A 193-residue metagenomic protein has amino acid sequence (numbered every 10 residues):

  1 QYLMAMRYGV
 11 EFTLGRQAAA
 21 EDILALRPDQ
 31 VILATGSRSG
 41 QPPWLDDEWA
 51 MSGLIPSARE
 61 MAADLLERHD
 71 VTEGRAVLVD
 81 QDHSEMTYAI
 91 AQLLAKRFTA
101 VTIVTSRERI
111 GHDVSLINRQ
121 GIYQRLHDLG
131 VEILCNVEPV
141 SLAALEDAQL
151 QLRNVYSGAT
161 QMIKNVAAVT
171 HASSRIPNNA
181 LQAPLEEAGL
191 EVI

Functional and structural regions predicted by a protein language model:
Q1-A25, V114-V140: N-terminal Rossmann-like dinucleotide/flavin-binding domain of flavoprotein oxidoreductases that bind FAD/FMN
T13-L26, V31-E48, S52-V114, E146 (+2 more regions): Rossmann-like dinucleotide/flavin-binding elements
